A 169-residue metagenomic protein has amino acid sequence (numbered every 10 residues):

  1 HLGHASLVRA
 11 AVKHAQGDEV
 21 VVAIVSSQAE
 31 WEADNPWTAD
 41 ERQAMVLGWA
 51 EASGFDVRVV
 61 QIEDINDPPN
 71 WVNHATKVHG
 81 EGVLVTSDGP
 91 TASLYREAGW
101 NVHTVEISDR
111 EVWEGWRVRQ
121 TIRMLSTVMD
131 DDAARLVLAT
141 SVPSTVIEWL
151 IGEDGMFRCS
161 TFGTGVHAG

Functional and structural regions predicted by a protein language model:
L2-G169: Nucleotidyltransferase catalytic core that binds NTPs
